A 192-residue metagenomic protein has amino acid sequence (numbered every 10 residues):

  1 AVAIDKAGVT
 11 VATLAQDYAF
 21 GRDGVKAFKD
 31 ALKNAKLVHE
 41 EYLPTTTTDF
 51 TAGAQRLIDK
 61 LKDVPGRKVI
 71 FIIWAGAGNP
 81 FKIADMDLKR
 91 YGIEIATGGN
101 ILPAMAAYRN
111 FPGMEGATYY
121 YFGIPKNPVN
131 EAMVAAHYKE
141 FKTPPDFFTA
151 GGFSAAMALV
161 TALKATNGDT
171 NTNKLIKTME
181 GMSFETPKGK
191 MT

Functional and structural regions predicted by a protein language model:
A1-D87, G123-A132: Extracellular/periplasmic Venus flytrap/periplasmic-binding protein
A3-I4, A155-L163: Buried hydrophobic packing segments
Y42-T45, N100, Y119-Y121, E180: Residues that form or immediately flank small-molecule/cofactor binding pockets and catalytic motifs
T46-T48, G113-G116, G189: Glycine-centered loop/turn motifs
A84-F153, A165-T166: Extracellular/periplasmic periplasmic-binding protein-like sensory domains
K139-T149, V160-T192: Segments of small-molecule ligand-sensing domains
